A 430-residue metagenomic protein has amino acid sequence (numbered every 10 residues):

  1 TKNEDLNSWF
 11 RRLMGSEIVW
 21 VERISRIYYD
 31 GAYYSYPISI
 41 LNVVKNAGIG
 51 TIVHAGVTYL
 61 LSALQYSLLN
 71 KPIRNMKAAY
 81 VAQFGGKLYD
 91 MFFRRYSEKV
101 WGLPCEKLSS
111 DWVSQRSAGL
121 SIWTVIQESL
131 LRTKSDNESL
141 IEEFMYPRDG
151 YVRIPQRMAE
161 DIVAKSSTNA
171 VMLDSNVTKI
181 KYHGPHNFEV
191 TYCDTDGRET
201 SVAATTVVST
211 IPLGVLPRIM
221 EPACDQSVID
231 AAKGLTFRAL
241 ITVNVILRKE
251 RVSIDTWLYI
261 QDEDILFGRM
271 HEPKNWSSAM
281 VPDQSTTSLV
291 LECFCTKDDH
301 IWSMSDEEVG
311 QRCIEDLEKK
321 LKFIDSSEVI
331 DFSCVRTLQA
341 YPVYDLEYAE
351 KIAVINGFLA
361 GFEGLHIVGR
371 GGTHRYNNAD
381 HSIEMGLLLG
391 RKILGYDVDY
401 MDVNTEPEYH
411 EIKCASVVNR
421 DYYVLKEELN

Functional and structural regions predicted by a protein language model:
T1-S67: Dinucleotide-binding Rossmann-like beta1-alpha1 core, especially the glycine-rich loop that anchors the ADP
N3, F10, F93, M220-C224: Short, flexible helix/strand-to-coil boundary loops that buttress conserved ligand/catalytic motifs in alpha/beta
Y33, G197-S201, I265: Short, mixed charged/polar active-site loops that provide acid/base catalysis or chelate metal/phosphate cofactors
P37, V43-V44, V57-F188, D194-T195 (+1 more regions): Active-site/ligand-binding neighborhood in enzyme catalytic cores
P185-E189, E199, T286-S288: A generic structural signal for beta-strand entry/edge sites
D194, A204-T206, T210-N377, H381-E384 (+2 more regions): C-terminal segments that line or cap access tunnels to active or ligand-binding sites in enzymes and enzyme-associated
R336, L394-N430: Active-site-proximal substrate-binding core of FAD-dependent oxidoreductases
